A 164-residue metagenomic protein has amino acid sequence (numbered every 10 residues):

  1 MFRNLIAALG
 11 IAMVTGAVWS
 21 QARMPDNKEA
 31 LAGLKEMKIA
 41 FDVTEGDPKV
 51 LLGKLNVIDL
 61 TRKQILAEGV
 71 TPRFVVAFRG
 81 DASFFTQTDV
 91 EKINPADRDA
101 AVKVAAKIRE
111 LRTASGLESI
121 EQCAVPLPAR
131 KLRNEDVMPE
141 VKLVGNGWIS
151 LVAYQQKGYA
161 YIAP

Functional and structural regions predicted by a protein language model:
M1-L9: Bacterial N-terminal signal peptides that target proteins for export
A8-G16: Bacterial N-terminal signal peptides
Q21-P164: Secreted/extracellular ectodomain signature
